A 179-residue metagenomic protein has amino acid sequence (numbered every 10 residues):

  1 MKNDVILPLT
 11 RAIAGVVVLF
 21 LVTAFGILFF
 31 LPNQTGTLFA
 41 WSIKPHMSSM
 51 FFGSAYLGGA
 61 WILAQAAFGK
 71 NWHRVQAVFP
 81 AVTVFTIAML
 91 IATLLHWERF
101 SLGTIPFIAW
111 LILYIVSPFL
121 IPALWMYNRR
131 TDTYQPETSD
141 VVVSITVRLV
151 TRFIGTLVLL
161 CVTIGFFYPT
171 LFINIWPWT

Functional and structural regions predicted by a protein language model:
M1-L7: Short, Lys/Arg-rich, polar N-terminal cytosolic tail immediately upstream of the first transmembrane signal-anchor
L7-G26, Y134-T179: Surface-exposed interaction/gating patches
R11-A14, V18-L21, G53-Y56, F79 (+4 more regions): Residues within membrane-spanning alpha-helices of integral membrane proteins, especially the hydrophobic core/packing
F25, F29, V84-R99, T156-F167: Hydrophobic alpha-helical transmembrane segments and adjacent interfacial helices in integral membrane proteins
F30-P45, R99-F107, F167-T179: Membrane-interface interhelical loops and short amphipathic "cap" helices that link adjacent transmembrane segments
P45-A55: Structural signature of hydrophobic alpha-helical transmembrane segments
G58-I145: Hydrophobic, ordered structural segments
